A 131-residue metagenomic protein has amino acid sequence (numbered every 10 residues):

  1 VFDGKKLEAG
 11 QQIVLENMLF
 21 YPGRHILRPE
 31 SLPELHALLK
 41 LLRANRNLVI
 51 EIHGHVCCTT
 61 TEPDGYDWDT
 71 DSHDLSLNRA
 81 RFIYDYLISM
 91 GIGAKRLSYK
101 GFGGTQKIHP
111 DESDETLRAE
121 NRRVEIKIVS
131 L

Functional and structural regions predicted by a protein language model:
V1-E51, T59, P63-D64, V129-L131: Periplasmic peptidoglycan-binding/tethering modules of Gram-negative envelope proteins
H55-L131: Periplasmic OmpA-like peptidoglycan-binding domain that tethers envelope proteins to the cell wall
